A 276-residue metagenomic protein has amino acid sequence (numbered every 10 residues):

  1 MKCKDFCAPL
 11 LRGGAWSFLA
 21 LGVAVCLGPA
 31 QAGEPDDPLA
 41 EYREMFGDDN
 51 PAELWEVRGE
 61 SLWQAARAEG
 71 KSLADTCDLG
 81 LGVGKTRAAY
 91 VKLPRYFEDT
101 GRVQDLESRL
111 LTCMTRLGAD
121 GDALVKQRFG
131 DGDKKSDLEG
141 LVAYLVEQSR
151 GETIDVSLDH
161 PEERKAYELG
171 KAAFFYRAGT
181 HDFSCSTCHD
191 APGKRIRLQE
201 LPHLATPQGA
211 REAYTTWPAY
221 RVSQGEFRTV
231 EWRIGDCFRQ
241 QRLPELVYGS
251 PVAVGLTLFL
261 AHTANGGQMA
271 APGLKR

Functional and structural regions predicted by a protein language model:
M1-L11: N-terminal secretory signal peptides that target proteins for export/translocation
G14-C26: Bacterial N-terminal signal peptides
G28-A32: Sec/Tat signal peptide C-region and signal peptidase I cleavage site
G33-L54, Q64-G140, R150-G151, Y176-R276: Electron-transfer interface patches adjacent to heme c in soluble/periplasmic c-type cytochromes and di-/multiheme
E44-S61, G151-K171: Short, charged low-complexity linear segments at domain edges
L141, L145: Hydrophobic, well-structured mid-protein blocks that either form specific transmembrane helices
